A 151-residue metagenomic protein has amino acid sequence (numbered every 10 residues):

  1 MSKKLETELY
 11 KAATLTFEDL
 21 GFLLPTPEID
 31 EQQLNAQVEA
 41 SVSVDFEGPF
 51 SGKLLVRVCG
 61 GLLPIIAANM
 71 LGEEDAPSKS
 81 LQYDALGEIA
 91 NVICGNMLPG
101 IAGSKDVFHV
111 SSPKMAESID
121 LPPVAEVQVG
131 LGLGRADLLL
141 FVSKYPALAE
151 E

Functional and structural regions predicted by a protein language model:
M1-E151: N-terminal auxiliary interaction/assembly segments of multi-subunit proteins
